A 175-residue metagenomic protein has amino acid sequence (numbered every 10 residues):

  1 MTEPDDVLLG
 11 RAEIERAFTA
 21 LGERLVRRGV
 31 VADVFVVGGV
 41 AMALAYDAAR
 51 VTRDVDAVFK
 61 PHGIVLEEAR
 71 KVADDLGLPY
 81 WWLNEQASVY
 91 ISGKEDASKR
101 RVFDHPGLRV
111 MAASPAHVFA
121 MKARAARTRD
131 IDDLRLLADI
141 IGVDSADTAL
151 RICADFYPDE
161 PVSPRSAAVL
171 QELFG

Functional and structural regions predicted by a protein language model:
M1-G175: Compositionally biased terminal segments of proteins
